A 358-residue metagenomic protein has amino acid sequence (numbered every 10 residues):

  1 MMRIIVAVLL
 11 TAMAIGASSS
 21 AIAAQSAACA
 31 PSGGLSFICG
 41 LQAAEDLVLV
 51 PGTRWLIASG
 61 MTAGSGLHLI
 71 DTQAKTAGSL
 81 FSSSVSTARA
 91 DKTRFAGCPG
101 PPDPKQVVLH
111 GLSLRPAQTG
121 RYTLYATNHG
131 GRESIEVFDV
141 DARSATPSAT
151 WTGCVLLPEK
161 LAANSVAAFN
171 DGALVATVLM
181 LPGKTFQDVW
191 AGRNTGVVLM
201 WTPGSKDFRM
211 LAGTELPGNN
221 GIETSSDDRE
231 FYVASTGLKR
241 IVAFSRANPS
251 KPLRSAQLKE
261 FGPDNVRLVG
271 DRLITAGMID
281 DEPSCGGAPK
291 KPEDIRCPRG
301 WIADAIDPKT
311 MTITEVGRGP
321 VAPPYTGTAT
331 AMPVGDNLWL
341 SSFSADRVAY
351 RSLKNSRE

Functional and structural regions predicted by a protein language model:
A24-A43, R94, A149, T314-G319: A short helix->beta-strand "capping" segment at the edge of beta-propeller domains
S36-L67: Beta-strand-rich domains and repeat architectures in extracellular enzymes and scaffolds, especially beta-propellers
G40-G52, S86-P116, W151, L156-L174 (+5 more regions): Beta-rich, blade/repeat-based domains predominating in secreted/periplasmic proteins but also intracellular
L56-A88: Beta-propeller domains
A58-G60, T127, A176-N194, A276-P298 (+1 more regions): Short, conserved, GDST-rich strand-edge loop motifs in beta-rich repeat architectures
T72-K75, V140-S144, W201-K206, S245-P249 (+2 more regions): Short loop/turn segments that connect beta-strands within beta-propeller blades
E260-R318: Loop/turn-rich, solvent-exposed surfaces of beta-rich toroidal or solenoidal domains
T328-E358: Blade-level signature of beta-propeller repeat domains, shared across WD40, Kelch, NHL, RCC1 and BNR/Asp-box propellers
